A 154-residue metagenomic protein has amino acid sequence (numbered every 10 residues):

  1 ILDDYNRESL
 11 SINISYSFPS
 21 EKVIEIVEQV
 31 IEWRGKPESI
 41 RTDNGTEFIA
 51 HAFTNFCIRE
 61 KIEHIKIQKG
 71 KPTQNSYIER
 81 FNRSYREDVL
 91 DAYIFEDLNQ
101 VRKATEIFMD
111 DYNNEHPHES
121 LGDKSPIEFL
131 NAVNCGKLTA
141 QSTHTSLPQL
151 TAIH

Functional and structural regions predicted by a protein language model:
D3-D4: Short, acidic, Ser/Thr-enriched surface-loop or helix-capping motifs
E8-S9: Hydrophobic "anchor" residues
I12-N13, S39-D43: Short catalytic-loop micro-motif centered on adjacent basic/acidic residues
I12-R34: Active-site beta-loop-alpha junctions of metal-dependent nucleic acid enzymes, especially the RNase H-like/DDE
Q29-V30, A52, F56-E60: Alpha-helical structural signal in soluble globular domains
R34-G35, H116: A structural signal for short coil/turn segments at secondary-structure junctions
T42-N44, A50-N55, H64-E87, D97-E106 (+1 more regions): RNase H-like two-metal-ion nuclease catalytic core shared by retroviral integrases and related mobile-element nucleases
E60-I62, E87-H154: C-terminal domain-tail junction helix/linker
